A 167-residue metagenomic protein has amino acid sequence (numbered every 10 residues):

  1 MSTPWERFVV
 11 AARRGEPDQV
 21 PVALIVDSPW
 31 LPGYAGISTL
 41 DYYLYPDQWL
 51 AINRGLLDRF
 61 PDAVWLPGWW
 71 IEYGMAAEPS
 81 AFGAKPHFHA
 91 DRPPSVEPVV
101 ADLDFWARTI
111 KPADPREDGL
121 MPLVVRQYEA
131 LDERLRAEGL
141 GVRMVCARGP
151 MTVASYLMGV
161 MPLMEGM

Functional and structural regions predicted by a protein language model:
M1-M167: Catalytic cores of TIM-barrel enzymes
